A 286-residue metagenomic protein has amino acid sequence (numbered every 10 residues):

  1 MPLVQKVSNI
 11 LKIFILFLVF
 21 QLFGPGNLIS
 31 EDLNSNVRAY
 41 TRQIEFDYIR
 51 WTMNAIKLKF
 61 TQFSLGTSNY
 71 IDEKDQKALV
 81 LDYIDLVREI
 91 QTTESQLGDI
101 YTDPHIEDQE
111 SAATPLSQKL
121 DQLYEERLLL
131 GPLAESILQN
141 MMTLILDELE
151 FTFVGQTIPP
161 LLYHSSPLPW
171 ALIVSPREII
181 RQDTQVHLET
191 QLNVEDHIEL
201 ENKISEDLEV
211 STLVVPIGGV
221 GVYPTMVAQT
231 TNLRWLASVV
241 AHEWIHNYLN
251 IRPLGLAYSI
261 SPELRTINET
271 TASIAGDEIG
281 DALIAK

Functional and structural regions predicted by a protein language model:
M1-L149: N-terminal low-structure segments adjacent to metalloprotease catalytic domains across cellular compartments
Q91, G98, H105-K286: Acidic/His-rich structured neighborhood in mature extracellular/periplasmic domains
